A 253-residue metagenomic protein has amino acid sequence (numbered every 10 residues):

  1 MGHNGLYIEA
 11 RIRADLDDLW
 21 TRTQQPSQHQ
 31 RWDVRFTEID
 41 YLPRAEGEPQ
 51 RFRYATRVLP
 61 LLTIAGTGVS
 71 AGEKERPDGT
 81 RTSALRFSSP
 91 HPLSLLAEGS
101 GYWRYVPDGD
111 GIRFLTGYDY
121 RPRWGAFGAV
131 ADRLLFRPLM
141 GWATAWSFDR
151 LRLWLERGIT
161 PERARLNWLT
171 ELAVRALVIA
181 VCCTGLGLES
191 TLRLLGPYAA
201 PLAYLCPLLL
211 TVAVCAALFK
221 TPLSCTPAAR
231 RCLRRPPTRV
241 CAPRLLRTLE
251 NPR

Functional and structural regions predicted by a protein language model:
M1-D18: Terminal, regulation- and interaction-focused segments at domain boundaries
G2-N4, E48, A97: Residue-level preference for beta-strand/loop junctions
Y7, S27-A65, A71-K74, D78: Short beta-edge strand/loop motif at the mouth of beta-sheet-based domains
I12-A14, T56-L62, S70-R76, S89-L95 (+2 more regions): Beta-strand elements of well-folded, non-transmembrane domains
R13-D17, R44-G47, G72-R81, R104-R113: A short, structured loop/turn motif at beta-sheet edges
R13-R35: Amphipathic alpha-helical segments
R51-Y54, T82-S89: Short Pro/Gly-enriched beta-strand edge/turn motifs at strand-loop
H91-P92, R104-R253: Terminal "cap-and-tail" regions of soluble proteins that handle hydrophobic small molecules
